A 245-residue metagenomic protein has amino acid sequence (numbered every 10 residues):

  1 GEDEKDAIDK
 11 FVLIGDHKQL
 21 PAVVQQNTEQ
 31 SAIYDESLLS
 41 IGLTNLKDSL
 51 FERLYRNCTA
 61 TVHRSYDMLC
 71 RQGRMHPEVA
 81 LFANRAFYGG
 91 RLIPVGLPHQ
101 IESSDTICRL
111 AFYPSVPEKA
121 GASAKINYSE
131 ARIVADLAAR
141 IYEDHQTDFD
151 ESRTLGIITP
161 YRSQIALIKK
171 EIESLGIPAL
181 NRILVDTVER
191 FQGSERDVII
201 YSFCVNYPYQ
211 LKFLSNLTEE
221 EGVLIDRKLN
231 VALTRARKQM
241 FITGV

Functional and structural regions predicted by a protein language model:
G1-V245: Conserved helicase motor core of SF1/SF2 NTP-dependent helicases
